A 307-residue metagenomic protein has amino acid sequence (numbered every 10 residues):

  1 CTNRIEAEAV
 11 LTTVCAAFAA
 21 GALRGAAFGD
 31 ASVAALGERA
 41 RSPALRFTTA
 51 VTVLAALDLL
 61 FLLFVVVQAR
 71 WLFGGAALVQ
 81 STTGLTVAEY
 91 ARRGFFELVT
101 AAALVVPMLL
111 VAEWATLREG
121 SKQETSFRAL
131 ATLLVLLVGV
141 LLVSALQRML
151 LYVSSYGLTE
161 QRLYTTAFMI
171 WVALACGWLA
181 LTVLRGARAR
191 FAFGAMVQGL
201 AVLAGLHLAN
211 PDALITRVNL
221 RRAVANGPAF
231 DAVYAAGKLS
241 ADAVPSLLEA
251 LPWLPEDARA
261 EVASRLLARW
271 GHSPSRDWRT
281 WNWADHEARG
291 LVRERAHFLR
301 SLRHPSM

Functional and structural regions predicted by a protein language model:
C1-G29: Extended, domain-scale alpha-helical bundle/helix-rich regions
C1-L11, R46-F47, T82-A103, L158-I170 (+1 more regions): Short aromatic-rich membrane-water interface segments that cap or initiate transmembrane helices in multi-pass membrane
I5-T12, T48-A55, L98, T125-V135 (+2 more regions): Alpha-helical transmembrane segments of integral membrane proteins
L11-A20, T48-L72, T100-V105, T132-S144 (+1 more regions): Alpha-helical transmembrane segments of multi-pass integral membrane proteins
G21-L54, V67-R92, V105-A131, Q147-L158 (+1 more regions): Juxtamembrane membrane-water interface segments of multi-pass membrane proteins, especially cytoplasmic-side
L137-A167: Membrane-proximal extracellular juxtamembrane segment immediately upstream of a following transmembrane helix
R188-F191, A204-A229: Hydrophobic alpha-helical transmembrane segments in integral membrane proteins
G237-M307: Extracytosolic and intramembrane catalytic regions of membrane-associated proteins in envelope/secretory systems
